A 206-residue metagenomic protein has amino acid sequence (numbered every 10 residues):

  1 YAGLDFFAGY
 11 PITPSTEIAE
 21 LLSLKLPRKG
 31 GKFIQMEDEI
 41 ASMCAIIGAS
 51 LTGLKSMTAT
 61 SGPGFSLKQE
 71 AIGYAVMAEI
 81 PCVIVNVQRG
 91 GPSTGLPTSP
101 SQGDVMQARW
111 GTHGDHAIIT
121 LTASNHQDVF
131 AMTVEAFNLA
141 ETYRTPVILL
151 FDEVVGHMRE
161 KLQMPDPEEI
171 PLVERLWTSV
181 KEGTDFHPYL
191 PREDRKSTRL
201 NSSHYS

Functional and structural regions predicted by a protein language model:
Y1-W110, A117, E153: Thiamine diphosphate
G9, G48, N138, R144 (+1 more regions): Generic detector of well-ordered secondary structure
S23-K25, G73-V76, V134-L139, M164-P167: Short, solvent-exposed amphipathic alpha-helical segments in soluble enzyme and RNA/protein-processing domains
C44-A45, A131, R159-E160: Short, solvent-exposed polar/charged micro-motifs at secondary-structure junctions
T52, T142, H204-Y205: A very general structural signal that marks isolated residues within well-ordered alpha-helical segments
S99-E153, P165, L176-K181: Conserved thiamine diphosphate
V147-S202, S206: Conformationally flexible catalytic loops at phosphate/diphosphate-handling active centers
